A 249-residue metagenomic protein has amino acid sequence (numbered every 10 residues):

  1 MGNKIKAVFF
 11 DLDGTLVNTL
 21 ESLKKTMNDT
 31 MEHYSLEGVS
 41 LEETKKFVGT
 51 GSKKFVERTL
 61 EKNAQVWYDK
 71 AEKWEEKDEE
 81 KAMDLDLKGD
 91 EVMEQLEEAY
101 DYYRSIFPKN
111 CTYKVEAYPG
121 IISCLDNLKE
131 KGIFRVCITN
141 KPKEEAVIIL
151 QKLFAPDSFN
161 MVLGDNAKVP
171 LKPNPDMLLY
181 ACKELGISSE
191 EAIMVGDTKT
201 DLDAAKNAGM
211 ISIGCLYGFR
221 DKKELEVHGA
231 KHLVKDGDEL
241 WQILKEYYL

Functional and structural regions predicted by a protein language model:
M1-K46, E57-L60: Active-site neighborhood of HAD-like aspartate-dependent phosphohydrolases
M1-V8, E42, V66, K129 (+2 more regions): Asp-based, Mg2+/Mn2+-dependent phosphohydrolase catalytic module
G14, N18, V39, E43 (+10 more regions): Residues at secondary-structure transition points
T19, L23, F55, Q95 (+4 more regions): Hydrophobic alpha-helical packing elements
K24, N28, K45, G49-E57 (+6 more regions): An amphipathic alpha-helix signature
M27, I121-L150: Substrate-recognition element of Asp-dependent hydrolases with the DxDx(T/V) motif
D29, H33, K54, R58 (+6 more regions): Solvent-exposed, charged/polar functional surfaces in cytosolic regulatory/catalytic domains
R58-S123, K131: Metal-dependent phosphoesterase signature
